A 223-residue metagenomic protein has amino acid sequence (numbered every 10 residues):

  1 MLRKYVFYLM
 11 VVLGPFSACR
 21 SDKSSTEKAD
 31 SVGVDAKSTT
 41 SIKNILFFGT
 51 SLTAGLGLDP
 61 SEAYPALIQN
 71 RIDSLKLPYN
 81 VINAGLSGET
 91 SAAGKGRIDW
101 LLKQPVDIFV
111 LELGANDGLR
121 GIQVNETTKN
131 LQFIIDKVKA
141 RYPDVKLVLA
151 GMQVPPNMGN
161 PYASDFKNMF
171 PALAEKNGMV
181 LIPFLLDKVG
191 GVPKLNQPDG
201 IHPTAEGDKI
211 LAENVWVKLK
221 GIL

Functional and structural regions predicted by a protein language model:
M1-Y5, V145: Positively charged n-region of N-terminal signal peptides that target proteins for export
Y5, L58, S87, V124 (+1 more regions): A generic secondary-structure micro-motif detector that highlights 1-2 residue hydrophobic/ambivalent hotspots embedded
V6-L13: Sec-dependent N-terminal signal peptides
M10, T39, G85, G118 (+1 more regions): Short N-terminal micro-motifs specific to bacterial/archaeal maturation and metal-cluster initiation sites
P15-A18: C-terminal motif of bacterial Sec signal peptides marking the signal peptidase cleavage site
S25-S87, A93, R97-P105: Serine-esterase "nucleophile elbow" of acetyl-processing enzymes
K95-L223: Alpha-helical cap/lid subdomain in secreted, periplasmic, or secretory-pathway luminal O-acyl-processing enzymes
